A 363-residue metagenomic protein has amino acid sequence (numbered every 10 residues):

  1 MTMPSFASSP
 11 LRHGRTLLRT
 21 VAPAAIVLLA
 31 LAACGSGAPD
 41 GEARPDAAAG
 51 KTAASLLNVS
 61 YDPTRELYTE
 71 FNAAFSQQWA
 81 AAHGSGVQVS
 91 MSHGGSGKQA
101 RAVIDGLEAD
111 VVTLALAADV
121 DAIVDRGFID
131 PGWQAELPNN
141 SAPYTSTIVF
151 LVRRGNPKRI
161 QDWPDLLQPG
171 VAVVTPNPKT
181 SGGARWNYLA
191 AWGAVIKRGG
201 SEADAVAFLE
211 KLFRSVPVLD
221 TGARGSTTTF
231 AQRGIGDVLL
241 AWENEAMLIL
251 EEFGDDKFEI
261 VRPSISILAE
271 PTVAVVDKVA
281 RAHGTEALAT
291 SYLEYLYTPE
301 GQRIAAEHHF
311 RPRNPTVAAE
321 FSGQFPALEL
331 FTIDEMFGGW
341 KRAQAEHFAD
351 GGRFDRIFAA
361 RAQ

Functional and structural regions predicted by a protein language model:
T20-A32: Bacterial N-terminal signal peptides
C34-A38: Bacterial signal peptide processing site
P45-S181, S322, E329, R353 (+1 more regions): N-terminal segment of the mature folded domain
V59-Y61, V152-R154, A172-R198, L212-V216 (+1 more regions): Short beta-strand->loop
A142-T147, F208-F213, D220-T221, F253-E286 (+1 more regions): Periplasmic-binding protein-like
G155-Q161, T180, G193-S201, V279-E286: Short helix-loop capping/hinge motifs at secondary-structure junctions, enriched in acidic/polar residues
R198-S264: Ligand-binding pocket segment of bilobal, Venus flytrap-like solute-binding proteins
A280-Q363: Extracellular/periplasmic juxtamembrane helices and adjacent flexible linkers that interface with membrane partners
